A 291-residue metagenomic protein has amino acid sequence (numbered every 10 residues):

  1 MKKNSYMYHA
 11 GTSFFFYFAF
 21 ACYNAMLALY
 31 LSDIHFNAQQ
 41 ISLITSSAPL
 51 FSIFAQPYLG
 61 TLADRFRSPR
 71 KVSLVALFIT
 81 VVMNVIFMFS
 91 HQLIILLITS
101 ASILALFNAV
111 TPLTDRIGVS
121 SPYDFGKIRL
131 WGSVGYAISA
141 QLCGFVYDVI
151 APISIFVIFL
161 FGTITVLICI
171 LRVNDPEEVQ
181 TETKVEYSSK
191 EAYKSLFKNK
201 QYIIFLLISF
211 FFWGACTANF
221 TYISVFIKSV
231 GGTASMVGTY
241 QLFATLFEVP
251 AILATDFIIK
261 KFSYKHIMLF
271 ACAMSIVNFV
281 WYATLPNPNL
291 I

Functional and structural regions predicted by a protein language model:
M1-K3, V173-L207: Juxtamembrane intracellular "pre-TM" segments in multi-pass secondary transporters
K2-F51, Q201-Y240: Helix-loop boundary and gating motifs at the non-cytosolic
F14, M83, L93-T111, F210-F211 (+2 more regions): Hydrophobic core of transmembrane alpha-helices in multi-pass small-molecule transporters, especially MFS/SLC-type
F54-H91: Conserved MFS/SLC helix-loop-helix module at the cytosolic interface between two early adjacent transmembrane helices
F54-S68, Y147, P250-Y264: Helix-to-loop junctions at the C-terminal end of transmembrane segments in multipass secondary transporters
K71-V85, H266-W281: Structural signature of the two symmetry-related core transmembrane helices
T99-G132: Cytoplasmic helix-loop-helix junction between adjacent transmembrane helices in 12-TM secondary transporters
S154-R172: Symmetry-related core transmembrane helices of the 12-TM Major Facilitator Superfamily/SLC fold
